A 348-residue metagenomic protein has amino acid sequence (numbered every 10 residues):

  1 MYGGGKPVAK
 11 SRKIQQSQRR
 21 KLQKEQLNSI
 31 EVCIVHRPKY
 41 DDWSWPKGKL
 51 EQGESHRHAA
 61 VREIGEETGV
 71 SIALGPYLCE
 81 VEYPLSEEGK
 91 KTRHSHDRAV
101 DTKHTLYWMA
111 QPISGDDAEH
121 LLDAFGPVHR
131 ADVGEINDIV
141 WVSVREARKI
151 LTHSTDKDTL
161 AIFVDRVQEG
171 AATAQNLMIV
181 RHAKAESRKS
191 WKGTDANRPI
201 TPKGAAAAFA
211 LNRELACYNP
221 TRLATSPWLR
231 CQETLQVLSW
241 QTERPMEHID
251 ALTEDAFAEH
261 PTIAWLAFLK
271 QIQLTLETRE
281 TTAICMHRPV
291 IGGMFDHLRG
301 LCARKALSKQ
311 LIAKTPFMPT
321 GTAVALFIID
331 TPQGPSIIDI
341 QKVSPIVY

Functional and structural regions predicted by a protein language model:
M1-W45, M178-H182: N-terminal strand-loop-strand
Q18-R19, I34-Y40, G126-V133, I338-Y348: Short, solvent-exposed aromatic-acidic interface loops
E25-A73, W191-R198: Conserved Nudix-box catalytic region and its N-terminal flanking loop in Nudix hydrolases and closely related
E31, N219-L223, T281-T282: Short active-site oxyanion
D41-D42, E119-R181, S187: Nudix hydrolase/Nudix homology domain
G48, K157, A172-H260, G292 (+2 more regions): Active-site-proximal alpha-helix that buttresses catalytic centers in soluble enzyme cores
L50-P76, V81-T152: Unchanged
E169-G170, L269-G334: Active-site-adjacent alpha-helix immediately C-terminal to a catalytic or transition-state-stabilizing loop
